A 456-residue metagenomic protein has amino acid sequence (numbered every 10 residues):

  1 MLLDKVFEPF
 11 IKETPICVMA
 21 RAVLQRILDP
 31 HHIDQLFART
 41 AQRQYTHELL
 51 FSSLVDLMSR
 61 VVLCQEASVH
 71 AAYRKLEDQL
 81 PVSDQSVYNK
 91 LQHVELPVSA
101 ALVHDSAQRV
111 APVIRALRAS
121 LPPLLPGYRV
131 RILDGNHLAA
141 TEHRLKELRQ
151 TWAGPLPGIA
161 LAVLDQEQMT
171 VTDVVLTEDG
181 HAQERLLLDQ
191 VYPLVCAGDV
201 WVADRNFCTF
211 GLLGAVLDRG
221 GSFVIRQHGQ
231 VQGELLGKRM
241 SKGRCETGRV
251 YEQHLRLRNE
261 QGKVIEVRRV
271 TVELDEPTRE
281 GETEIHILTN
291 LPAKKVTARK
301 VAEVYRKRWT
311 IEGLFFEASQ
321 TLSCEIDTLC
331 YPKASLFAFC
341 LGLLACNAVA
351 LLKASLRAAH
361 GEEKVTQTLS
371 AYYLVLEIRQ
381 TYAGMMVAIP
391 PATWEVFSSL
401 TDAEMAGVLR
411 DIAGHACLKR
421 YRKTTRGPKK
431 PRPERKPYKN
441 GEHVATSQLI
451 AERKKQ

Functional and structural regions predicted by a protein language model:
M1-E66, Q79, V87-V94, L102-V113 (+4 more regions): Single, function-defining residue in the core of a domain
A71-L76: Short alpha-helical "recognition helix" segments of helix-turn-helix
V98: Short, basic-rich loop-to-helix N-cap that marks the start of a DNA-contacting helix
R149-T151: Extracellular beta-strand-rich solenoid/capping regions of secreted or surface-exposed proteins that bind or remodel
